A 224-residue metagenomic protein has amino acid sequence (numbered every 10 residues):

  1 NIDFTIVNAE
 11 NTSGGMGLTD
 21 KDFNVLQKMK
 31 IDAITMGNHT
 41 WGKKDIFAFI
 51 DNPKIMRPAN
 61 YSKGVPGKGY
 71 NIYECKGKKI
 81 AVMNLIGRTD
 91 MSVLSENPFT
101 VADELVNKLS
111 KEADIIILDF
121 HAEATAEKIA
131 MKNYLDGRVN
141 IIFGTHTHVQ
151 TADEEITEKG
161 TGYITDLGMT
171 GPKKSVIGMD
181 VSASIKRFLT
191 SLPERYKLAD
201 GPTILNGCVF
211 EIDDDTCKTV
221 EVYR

Functional and structural regions predicted by a protein language model:
N1-R224: Acidic, metal/ion-coordinating pockets
